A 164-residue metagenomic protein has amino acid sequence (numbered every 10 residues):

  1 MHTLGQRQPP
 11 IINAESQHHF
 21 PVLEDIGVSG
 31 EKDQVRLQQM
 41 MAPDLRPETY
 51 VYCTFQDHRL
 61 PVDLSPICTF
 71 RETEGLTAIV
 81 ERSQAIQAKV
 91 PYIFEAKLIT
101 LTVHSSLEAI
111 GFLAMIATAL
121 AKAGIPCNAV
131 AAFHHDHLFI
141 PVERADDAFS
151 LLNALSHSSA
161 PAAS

Functional and structural regions predicted by a protein language model:
M1-G27: N-terminal amphipathic/basic-hydrophobic helices that include classical n-h-c signal peptides and signal-anchor
F20-T118, N153, S164: Regulatory modules associated with amino-acid/nitrogen control
S65-P66, G124-A129: A short linear hydrophobic-aromatic micro-motif
G75-V80, H134-P141: A generic structural motif
E81-A85, P141-D146: Helix N-cap motif at beta-to-alpha junctions
T118, K122-P126, H134: Internal alpha/beta core interface subdomains
F133-H135, R144, A162-S164: Structural preference for solvent-exposed beta-strand-turn elements and adjacent flexible terminal/loop segments within
A148-S164: Histidine- and aromatic-rich ligand-binding microenvironments
